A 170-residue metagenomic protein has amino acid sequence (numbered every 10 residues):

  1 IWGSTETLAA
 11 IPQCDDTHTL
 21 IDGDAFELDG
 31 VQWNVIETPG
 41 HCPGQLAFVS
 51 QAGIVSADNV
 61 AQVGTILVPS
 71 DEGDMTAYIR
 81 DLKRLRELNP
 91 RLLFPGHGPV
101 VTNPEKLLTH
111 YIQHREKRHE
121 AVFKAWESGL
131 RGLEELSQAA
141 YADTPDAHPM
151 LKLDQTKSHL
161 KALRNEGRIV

Functional and structural regions predicted by a protein language model:
I1-D29: Active-site HxH/HxHxD metal-binding segment of metal-dependent hydrolases
I1-S4, V55-A57, H148: Short hydrophobic/aromatic-enriched beta-strand-loop microsegments
L8-A9, V63, H119, A140-D143: Short glycine/proline- and charge-enriched loop/turn segments that cap or connect secondary-structure elements
P12-D15, L67-S70, K106-L107, A147-L151: Short, solvent-exposed loop/turn segments at secondary-structure boundaries
Q32-K124: Metallo-beta-lactamase
K124-V170: C-terminal regulatory/interaction regions
